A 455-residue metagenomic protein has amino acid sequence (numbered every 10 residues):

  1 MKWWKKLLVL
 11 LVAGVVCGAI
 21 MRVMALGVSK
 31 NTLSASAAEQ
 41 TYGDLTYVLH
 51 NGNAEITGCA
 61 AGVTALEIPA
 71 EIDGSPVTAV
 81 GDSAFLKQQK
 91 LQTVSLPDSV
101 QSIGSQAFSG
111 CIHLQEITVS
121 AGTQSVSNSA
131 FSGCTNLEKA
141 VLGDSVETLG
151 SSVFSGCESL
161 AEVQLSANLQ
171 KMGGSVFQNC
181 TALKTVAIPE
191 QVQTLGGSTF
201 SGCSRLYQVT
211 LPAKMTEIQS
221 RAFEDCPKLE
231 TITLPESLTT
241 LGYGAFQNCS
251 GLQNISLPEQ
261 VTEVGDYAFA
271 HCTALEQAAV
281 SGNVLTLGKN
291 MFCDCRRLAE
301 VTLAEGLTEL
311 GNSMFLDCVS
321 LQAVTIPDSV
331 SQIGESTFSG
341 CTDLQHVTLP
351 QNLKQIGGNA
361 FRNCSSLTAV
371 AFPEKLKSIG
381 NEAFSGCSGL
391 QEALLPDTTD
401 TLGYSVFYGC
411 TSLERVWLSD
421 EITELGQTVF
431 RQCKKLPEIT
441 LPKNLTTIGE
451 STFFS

Functional and structural regions predicted by a protein language model:
K2-W3, G27, D225, Q432: Short, low-complexity interaction segments enriched in Ser/Thr/Pro/Gly
W3-L26: Sec-dependent N-terminal signal peptides of Gram-positive bacterial secreted proteins and lipoproteins
I20-E39: Sec-dependent signal peptide cleavage junction
I20-V23, K171, K214, N290 (+1 more regions): Residue-level detector of intrinsically disordered terminal segments
G27-K30, L195, I333: Short linear/disordered segments characteristic of secreted peptide precursors and small low-complexity proteins
D44-G52, A61-T78, Q89-S102, I112-S125 (+14 more regions): Structural signature of tandem-repeat unit edges
E55-I56: Conserved functional micro-motifs across diverse proteins
G81-A84, G104-A107, S127-S132, G150-S155 (+14 more regions): Consensus positions within tandem repeat domains that build extended binding/scaffold surfaces
